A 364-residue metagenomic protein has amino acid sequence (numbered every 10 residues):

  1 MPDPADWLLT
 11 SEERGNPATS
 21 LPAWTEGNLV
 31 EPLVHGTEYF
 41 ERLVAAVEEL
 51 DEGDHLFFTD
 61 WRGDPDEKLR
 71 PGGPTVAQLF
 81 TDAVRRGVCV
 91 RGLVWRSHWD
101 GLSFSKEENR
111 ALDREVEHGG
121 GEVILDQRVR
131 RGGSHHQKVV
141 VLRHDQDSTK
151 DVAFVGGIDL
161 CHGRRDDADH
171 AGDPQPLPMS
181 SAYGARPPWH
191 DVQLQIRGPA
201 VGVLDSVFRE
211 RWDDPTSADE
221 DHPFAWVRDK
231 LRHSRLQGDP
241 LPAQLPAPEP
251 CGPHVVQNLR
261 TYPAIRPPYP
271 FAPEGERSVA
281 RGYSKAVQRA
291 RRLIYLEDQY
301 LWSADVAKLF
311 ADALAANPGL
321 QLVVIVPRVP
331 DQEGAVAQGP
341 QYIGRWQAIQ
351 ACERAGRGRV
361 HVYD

Functional and structural regions predicted by a protein language model:
M1-V44, E48-E52, R62, D66-V152 (+5 more regions): PLD/PLD-like phosphodiesterase catalytic module centered on the HKD motif
P2-T37, I196, L204, E210-A286: Active-site cores of enzymes that catalyze phosphoryl transfer or operate on phosphate-rich substrates
L56: Short periplasmic/luminal acceptor-recognition loop of GT-C membrane glycosyltransferases, typified by
T59: Alpha/beta-hydrolase-fold catalytic nucleophile elbow
H135-A243: Signature of lipid phosphatidyltransferase scaffolds
R165-D167, D205-V207, P267-F271, G334-A337: Short conserved micro-motifs at the rims of enzyme active sites and ligand-binding pockets
D213-D221, P267, R292, L296 (+3 more regions): Intrinsically disordered or highly flexible coil/loop and linker segments, enriched in small and charged/polar residues
R289: B-type heme-binding environments
